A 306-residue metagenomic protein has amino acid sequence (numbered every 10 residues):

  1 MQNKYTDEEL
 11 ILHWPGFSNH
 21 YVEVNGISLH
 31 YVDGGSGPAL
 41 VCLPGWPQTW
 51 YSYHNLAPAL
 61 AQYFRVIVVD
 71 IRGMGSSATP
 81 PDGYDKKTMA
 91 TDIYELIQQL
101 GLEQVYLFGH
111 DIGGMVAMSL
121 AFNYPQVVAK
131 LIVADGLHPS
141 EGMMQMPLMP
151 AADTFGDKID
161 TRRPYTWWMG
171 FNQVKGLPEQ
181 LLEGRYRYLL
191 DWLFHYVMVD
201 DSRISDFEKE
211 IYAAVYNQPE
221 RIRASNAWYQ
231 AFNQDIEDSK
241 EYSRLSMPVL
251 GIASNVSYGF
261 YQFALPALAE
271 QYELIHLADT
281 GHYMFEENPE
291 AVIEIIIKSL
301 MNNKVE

Functional and structural regions predicted by a protein language model:
Q2-H20, S28-L29, A39, M74-F108 (+4 more regions): Flexible "cap/lid" subdomain of the alpha/beta-hydrolase fold that forms the substrate-access gate
I27, V32-S76, L96: Conserved HGGG/HGGXW glycine-rich cap/lid loop of the alpha/beta-hydrolase fold
P47, G281, E290: Acidic phosphotransfer microenvironment of two-component signaling modules
Q48, S52, G114, E286: Alpha-helical and His/Cys-centered functional microenvironments
Y51-H54, P58, K87, T91 (+3 more regions): Surface-exposed alpha-helical interface segments used for non-catalytic interactions
